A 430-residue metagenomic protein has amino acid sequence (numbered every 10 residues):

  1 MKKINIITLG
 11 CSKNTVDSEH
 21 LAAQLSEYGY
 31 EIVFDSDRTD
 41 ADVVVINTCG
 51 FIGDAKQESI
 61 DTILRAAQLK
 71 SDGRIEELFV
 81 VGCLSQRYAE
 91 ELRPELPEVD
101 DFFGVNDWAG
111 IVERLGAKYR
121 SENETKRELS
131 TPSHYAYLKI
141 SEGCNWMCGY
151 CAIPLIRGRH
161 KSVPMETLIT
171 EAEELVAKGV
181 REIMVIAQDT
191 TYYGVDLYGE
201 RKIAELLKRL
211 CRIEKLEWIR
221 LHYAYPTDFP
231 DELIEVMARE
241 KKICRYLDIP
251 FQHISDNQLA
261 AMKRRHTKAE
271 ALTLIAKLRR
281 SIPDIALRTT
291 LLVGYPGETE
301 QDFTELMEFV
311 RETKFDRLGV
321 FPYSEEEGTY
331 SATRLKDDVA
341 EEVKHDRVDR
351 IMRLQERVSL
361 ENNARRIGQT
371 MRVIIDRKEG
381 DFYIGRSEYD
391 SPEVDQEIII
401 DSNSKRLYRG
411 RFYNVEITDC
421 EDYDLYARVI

Functional and structural regions predicted by a protein language model:
M1-Y193, E232, I243, L247 (+6 more regions): Proteins enriched for Cys/Gly/acidic motifs involved in redox and nucleic-acid/cofactor modification
I7, I186-Q188, H222-A224, P250-Q252 (+6 more regions): Generic beta-strand/beta-sheet core signal
F79-V80, I219-H222: Short catalytic-loop micro-motif centered on adjacent basic/acidic residues
C148, L168, V185, L221 (+7 more regions): Conserved, mostly hydrophobic/aromatic
A177, A204-E205, R212-I213, W218-I219 (+1 more regions): Radical SAM/AdoMet-radical enzyme domain recognition
A187-L197, D228-E232, F251-K263, V293-E300 (+4 more regions): Flexible glycine/acidic-rich beta-alpha junction loops that bind and position SAM and/or redox cofactors in anaerobic
Y198-C211, D231-R245, E298-F315, A340-D346 (+1 more regions): Short, electropositive alpha-helical surface patch
T333-I430: Terminal RNA-binding accessory module
